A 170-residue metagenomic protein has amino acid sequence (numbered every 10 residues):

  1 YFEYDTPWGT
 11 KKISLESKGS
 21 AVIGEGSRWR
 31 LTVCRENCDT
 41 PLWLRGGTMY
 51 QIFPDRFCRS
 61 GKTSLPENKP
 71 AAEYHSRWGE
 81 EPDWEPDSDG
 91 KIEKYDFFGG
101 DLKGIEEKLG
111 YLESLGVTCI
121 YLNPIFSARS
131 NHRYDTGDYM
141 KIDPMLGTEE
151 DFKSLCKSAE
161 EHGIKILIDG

Functional and structural regions predicted by a protein language model:
Y1-K165: N-terminal structural segment of carbohydrate-active enzymes
